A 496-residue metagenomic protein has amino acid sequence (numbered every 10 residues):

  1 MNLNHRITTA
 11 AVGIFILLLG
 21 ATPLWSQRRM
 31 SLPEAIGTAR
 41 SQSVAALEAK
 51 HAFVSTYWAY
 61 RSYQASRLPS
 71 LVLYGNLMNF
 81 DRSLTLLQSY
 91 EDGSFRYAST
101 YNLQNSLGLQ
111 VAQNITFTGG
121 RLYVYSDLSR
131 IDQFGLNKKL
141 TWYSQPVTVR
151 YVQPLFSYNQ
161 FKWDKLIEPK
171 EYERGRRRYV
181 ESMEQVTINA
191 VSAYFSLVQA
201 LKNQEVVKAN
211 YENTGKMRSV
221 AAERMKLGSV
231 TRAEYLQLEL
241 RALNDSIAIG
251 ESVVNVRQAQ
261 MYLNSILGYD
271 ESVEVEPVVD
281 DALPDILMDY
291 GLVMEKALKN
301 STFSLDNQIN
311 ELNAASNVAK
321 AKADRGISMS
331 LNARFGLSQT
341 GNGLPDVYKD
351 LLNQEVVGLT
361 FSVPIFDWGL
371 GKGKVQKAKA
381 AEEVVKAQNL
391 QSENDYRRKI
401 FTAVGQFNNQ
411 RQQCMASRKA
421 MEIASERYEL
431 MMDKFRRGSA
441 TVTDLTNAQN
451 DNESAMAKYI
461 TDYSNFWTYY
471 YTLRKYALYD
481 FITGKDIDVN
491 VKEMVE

Functional and structural regions predicted by a protein language model:
M1-S31: Bacterial Sec-dependent N-terminal signal peptides
L24-W25, I36, V72, N79-D81 (+4 more regions): Acidic, low-complexity, intrinsically disordered peripheral segments
I36-R40, Y90-R96, V230, E234-Y235 (+4 more regions): Amphipathic alpha-helical coiled-coil scaffold segments and their short linker/junction regions
L47-H51, Q64-A65, I115-T141, L155-M183 (+8 more regions): Sec/SRP-type N-terminal targeting helices
H51, S55-W58, A65, G215 (+3 more regions): Short segments within alpha-helical structural elements
G75-V149, P277-L287, A319, N332-V363 (+1 more regions): Small/polar, glycine/serine/threonine/aspartate-rich low-complexity segments that form flexible
K165-K296, Q406, D451-N452, Y459 (+1 more regions): Periplasmic alpha-helical coiled-coil/stalk elements that build and connect Gram-negative outer-membrane
